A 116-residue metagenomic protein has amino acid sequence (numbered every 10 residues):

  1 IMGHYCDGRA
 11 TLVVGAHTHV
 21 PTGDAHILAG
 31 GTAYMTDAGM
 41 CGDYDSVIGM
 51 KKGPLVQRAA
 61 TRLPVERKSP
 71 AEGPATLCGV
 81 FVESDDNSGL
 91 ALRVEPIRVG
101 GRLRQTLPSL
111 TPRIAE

Functional and structural regions predicted by a protein language model:
I1-P70: Conserved beta-sheet core of the metallophosphoesterase superfamily
L55-E116: A short C-terminal boundary segment appended to hydrolase-like catalytic domains
